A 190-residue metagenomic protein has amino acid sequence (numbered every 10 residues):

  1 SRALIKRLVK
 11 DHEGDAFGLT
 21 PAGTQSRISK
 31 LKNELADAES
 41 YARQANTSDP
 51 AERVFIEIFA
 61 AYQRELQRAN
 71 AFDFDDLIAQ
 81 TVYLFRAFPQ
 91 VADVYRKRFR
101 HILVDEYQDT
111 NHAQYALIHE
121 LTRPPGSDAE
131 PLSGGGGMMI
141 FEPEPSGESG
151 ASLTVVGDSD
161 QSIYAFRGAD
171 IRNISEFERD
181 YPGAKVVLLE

Functional and structural regions predicted by a protein language model:
S1-I102, H112, S127-A151, I171 (+2 more regions): A basic/glycine-biased coupling hinge at the interface between accessory DNA-binding modules
L103-T110, V156-G157: Hydrophobic residues in beta-strands of the RecA-like P-loop NTPase core, especially within AAA+ ATPase
S152, S162, A184: Active-site PLP attachment segment
S152-D158, L188: Structural recognition of the conserved hydrophobic beta-strand(s) that form the central parallel beta-sheet of P-loop
I163-D180: Short regulatory helix/loop adjacent to the ATP-binding pocket of P-loop NTPases
A165-G168, V186-E190: Conserved AAA+ ATPase "SRH/arginine-finger" region at the nucleotide-binding site
